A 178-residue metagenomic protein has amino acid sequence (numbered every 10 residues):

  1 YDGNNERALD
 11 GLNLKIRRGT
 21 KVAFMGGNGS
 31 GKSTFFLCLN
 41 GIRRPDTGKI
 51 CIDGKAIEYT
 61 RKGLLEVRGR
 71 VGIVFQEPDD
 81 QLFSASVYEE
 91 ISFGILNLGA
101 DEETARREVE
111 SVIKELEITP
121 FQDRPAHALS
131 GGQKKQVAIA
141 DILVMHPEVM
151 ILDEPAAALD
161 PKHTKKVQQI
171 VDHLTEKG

Functional and structural regions predicted by a protein language model:
M25-G27: The feature captures the beta-strand-to-loop junction immediately N-terminal to the Walker
N40: Helix-to-loop junction immediately C-terminal to a conserved catalytic motif
G48-Y59, V67: Conserved ABC transporter NBD signature motif
E103-F121: Conserved ABC ATPase "signature" region
P125-L129, Q133: Conserved ABC ATPase signature
H146: Conserved catalytic motifs of ABC-family nucleotide-binding domains
M150-D153: Catalytic Walker B motif of ABC-type/P-loop ATPase nucleotide-binding domains
